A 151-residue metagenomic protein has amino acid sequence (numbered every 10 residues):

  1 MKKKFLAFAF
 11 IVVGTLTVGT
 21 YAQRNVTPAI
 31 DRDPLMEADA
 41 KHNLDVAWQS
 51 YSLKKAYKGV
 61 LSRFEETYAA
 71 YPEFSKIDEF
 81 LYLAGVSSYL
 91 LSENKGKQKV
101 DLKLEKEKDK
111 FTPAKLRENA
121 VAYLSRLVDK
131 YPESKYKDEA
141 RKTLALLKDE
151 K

Functional and structural regions predicted by a protein language model:
K2-F8, V18-K151: Acidic, polar-rich low-complexity tracts and alpha-helical solenoid repeat scaffolds
I11-V13: Repetitive helical segments and hydrophobic/amphipathic motifs
